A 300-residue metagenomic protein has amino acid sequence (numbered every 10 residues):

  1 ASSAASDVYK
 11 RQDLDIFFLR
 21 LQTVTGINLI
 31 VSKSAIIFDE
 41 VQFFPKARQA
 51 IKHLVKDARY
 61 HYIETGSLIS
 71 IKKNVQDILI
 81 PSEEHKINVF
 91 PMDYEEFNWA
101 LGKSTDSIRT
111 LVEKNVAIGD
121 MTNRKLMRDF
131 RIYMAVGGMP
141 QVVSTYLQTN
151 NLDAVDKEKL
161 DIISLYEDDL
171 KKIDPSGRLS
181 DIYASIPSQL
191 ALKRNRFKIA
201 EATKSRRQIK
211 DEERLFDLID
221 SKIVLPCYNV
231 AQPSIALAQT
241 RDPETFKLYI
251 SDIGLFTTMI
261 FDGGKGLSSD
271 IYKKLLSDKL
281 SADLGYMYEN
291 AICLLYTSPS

Functional and structural regions predicted by a protein language model:
A1-A5, Y9, P299-S300: Single conserved hydrophobic/aromatic residue that forms the stacking wall/gate of nucleotide- or nucleobase-binding
D7-I27: Short glycine-rich substrate-engagement loop in P-loop NTPases that contacts/grips substrate
I30-F44: Conserved P-loop NTPase "ATPase switch" module shared by AAA+ and STAND
F43-P45, I71-K72: Catalytic P-loop NTPase motifs of RecA-like helicase/translocase cores
H61-S67: Structural recognition of the conserved hydrophobic beta-strand(s) that form the central parallel beta-sheet of P-loop
S67-L79: Signature of the SF2 helicase/ATPase Hel1-core->accessory helical subdomain module
Q76-S188: Interdomain motor-coupling "hinge/lid" segment immediately C-terminal to the ATP-binding subdomain of NTP-driven enzymes
Q148, D156-S298: Accessory nucleic acid-recognition modules appended to NTPase machines
